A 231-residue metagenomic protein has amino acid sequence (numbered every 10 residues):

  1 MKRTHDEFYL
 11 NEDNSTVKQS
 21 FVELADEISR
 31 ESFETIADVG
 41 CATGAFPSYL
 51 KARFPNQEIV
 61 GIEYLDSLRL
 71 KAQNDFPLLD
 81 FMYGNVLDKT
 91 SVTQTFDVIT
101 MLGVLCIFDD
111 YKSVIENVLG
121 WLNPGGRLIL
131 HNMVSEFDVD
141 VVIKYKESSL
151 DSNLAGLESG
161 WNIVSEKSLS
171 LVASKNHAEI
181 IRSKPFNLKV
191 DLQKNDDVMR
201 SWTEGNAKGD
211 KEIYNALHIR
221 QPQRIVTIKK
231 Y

Functional and structural regions predicted by a protein language model:
M1-R30, A45: Conserved class I S-adenosyl-L-methionine
T43-D88: Class I SAM-dependent methyltransferase SAM/SAH-binding core
T100: A conserved beta-strand element that flanks and buttresses the S-adenosyl-L-methionine
G103-I107: Short catalytic micro-motifs in class I SAM-dependent methyltransferases
K112-P124: A short glycine-rich, Lys/Arg-flanked "PGG" loop and its adjoining helix->strand segment in the class I
I129-S152: Conserved class I S-adenosyl-L-methionine
D151-S168: Acceptor-substrate binding/catalytic loop of class I
R182-Y231: A C-terminal cap/extension of S-adenosyl-L-methionine-dependent methyltransferases that defines the acceptor-substrate
